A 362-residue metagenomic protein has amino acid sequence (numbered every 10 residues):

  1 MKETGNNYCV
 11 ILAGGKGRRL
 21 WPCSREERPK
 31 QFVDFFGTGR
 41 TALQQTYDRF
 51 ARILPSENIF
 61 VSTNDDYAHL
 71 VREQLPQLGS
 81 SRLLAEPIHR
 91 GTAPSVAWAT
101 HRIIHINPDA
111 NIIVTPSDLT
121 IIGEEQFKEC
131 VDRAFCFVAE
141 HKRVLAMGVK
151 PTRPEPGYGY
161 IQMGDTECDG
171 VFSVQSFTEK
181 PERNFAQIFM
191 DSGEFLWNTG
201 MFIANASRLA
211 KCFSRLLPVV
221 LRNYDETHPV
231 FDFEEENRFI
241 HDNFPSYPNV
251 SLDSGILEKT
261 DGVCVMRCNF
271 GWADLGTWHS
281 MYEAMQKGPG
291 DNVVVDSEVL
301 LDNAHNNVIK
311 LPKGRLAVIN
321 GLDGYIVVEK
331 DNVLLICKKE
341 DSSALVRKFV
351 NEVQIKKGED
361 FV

Functional and structural regions predicted by a protein language model:
M1-I11, R19-E26, G37-P116, I122-D132 (+2 more regions): Conserved N-terminal catalytic core of the sugar/cofactor nucleotidyltransferase
K2-N6, S207-V362: Left-handed beta-helix
I11-A13, S62, I113-P116, A146-K150 (+3 more regions): Short beta-strand segments
L43, A99, D118, I161 (+3 more regions): Residue-level signal for inorganic ion chemistry
I112, E194, M201-F202, A273 (+2 more regions): A residue-level structural signature of the nucleotidyltransferase/glycosyltransferase Rossmann-like core
G123-F244, C264, G314, K339: Conserved core of the sugar-phosphate nucleotidyltransferase
